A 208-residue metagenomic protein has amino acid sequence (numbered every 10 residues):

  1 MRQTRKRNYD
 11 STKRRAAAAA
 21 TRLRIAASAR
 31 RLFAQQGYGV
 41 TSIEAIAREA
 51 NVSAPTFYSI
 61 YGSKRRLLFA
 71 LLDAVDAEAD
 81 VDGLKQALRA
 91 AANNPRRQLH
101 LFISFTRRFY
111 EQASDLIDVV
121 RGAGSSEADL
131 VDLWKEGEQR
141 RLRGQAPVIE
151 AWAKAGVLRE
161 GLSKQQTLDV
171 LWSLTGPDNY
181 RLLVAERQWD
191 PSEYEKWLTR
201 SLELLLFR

Functional and structural regions predicted by a protein language model:
M1-A20: N-terminal intrinsically disordered/low-complexity leader segments
R24, S28, L32-R66, A70: Helix-turn-helix
I43, L72-A79: Short, basic, alpha-helical segments at the C-terminal edge of helix-turn-helix-like DNA-binding modules
R66, A70, G83-E111, L168: Hydrophobic alpha-helical connector segments
G83-R89, R97, Y110-D132, R181-L182: Amphipathic alpha-helical segments used for helix-helix packing
R107-R121, D129-A155, Q165-D169, L202-L204: Amphipathic alpha-helical packing segments from all-alpha helical-bundle domains
A153-S201: Hydrophobic/aromatic-rich alpha-helical bundle segments in the mid-to-C-terminal region
